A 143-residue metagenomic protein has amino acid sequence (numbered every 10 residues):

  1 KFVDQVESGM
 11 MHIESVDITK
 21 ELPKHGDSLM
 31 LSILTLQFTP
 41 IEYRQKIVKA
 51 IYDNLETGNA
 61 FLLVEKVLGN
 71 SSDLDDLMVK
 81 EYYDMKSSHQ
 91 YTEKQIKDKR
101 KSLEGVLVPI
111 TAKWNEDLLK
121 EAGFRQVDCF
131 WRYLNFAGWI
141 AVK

Functional and structural regions predicted by a protein language model:
K1-K24: Class I SAM-dependent methyltransferase SAM/SAH-binding core
K24-H25, V48: A short, aliphatic-rich alpha-helical micro-motif
M30-L31, L62: A conserved beta-strand element that flanks and buttresses the S-adenosyl-L-methionine
I33-F38, E65: Short catalytic micro-motifs in class I SAM-dependent methyltransferases
Q45-G58: A short glycine-rich, Lys/Arg-flanked "PGG" loop and its adjoining helix->strand segment in the class I
F61-L62, Q126: A short hydrophobic/small-residue beta-strand
V64-A122: C-terminal alpha-helical "lid/dimerization" subdomain adjacent to the S-adenosyl-L-methionine
E116-K143: Core SAM-dependent methyltransferase catalytic element
